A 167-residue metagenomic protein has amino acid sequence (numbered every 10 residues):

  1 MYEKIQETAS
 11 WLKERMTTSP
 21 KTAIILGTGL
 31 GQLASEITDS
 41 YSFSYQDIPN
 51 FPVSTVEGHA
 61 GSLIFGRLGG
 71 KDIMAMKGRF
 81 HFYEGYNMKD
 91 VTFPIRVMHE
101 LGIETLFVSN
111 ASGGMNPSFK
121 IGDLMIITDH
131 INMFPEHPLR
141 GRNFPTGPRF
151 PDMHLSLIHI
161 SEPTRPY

Functional and structural regions predicted by a protein language model:
M1-N87, N132: N-terminal short beta-loop-beta anion/metal-coordinating cradle
A34-I37, P117-I121, P138: Short acidic, glycine/serine/threonine-rich loops at helix termini
F82-G85, G114-S118, M133-E136: Short, well-ordered, mixed-charge alpha-helical segments that flank or form enzyme active sites
K89-F93: Charged helix-capping and loop-helix junction motifs
P94-I127: Hydrophobic alpha-helical segments and helix pairs
D123, I127-R140: Short, acidic (Asp/Glu-rich) active-site segment that either coordinates a divalent metal cofactor
H137-P151: Acidic/polar active-site rim loop that often engages polyanionic ligands
I158-Y167: Single conserved hydrophobic/aromatic residue that forms the stacking wall/gate of nucleotide- or nucleobase-binding
